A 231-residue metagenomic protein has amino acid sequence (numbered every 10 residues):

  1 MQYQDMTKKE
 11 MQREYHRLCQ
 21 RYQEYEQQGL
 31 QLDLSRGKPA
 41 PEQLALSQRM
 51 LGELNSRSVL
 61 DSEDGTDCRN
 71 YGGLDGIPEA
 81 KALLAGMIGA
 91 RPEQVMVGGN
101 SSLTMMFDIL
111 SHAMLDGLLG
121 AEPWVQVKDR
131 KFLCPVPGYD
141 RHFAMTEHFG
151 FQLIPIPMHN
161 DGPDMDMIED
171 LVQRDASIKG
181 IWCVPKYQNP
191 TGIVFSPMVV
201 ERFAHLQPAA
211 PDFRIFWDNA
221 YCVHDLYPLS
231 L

Functional and structural regions predicted by a protein language model:
Q2-D75, G86: N-terminal "arm"/small-domain region of PLP-dependent enzymes with the aminotransferase-like
Q31, L60, S177-I178, F213: A general structural signal for well-ordered secondary-structure junctions
T66-P211, C222-L231: Conserved core of the PLP fold type I
D218-N219: Walker B catalytic acidic pair
